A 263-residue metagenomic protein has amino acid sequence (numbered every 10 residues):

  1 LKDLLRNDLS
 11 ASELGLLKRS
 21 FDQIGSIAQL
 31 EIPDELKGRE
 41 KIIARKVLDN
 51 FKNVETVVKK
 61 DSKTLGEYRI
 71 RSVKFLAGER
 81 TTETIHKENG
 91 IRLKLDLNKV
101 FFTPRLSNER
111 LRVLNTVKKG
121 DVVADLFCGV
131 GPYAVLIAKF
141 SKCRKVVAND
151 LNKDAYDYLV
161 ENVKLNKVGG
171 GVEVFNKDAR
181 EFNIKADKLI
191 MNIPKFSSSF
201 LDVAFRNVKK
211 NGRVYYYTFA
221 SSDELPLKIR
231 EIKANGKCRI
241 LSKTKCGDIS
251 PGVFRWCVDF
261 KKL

Functional and structural regions predicted by a protein language model:
L1-L263: SAM-dependent transferase fold signal centered on methyltransferase-like domains, encompassing both Class I
